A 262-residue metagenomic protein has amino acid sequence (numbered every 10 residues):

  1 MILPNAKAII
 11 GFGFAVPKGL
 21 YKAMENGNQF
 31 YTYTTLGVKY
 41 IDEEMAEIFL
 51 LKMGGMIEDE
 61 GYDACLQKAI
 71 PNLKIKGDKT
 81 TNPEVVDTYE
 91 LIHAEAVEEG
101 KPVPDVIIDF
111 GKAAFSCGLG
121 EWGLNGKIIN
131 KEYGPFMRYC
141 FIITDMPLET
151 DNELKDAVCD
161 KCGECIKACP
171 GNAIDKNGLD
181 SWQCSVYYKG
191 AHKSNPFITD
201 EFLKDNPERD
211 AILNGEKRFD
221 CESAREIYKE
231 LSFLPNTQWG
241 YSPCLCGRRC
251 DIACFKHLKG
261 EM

Functional and structural regions predicted by a protein language model:
M1-L51: Non-catalytic, usually N-terminal nucleic-acid engagement modules in DNA/RNA processing proteins
T35, K39-M262: Catalytic cores of enzyme domains
